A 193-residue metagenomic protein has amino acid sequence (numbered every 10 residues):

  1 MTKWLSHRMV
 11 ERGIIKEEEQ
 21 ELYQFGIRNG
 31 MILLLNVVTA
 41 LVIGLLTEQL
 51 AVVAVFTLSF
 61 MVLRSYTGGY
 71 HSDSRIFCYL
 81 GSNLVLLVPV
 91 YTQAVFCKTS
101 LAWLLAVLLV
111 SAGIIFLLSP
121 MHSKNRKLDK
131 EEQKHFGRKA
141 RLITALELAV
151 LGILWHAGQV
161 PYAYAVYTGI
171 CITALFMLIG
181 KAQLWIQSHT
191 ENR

Functional and structural regions predicted by a protein language model:
K3-V52: Hydrophobic transmembrane alpha-helices
I43-L58, A102-S111: Structural signature of hydrophobic alpha-helical transmembrane segments
F60-S72, S119-L128, K181-A182: C-terminal ends of transmembrane helices
S65-G81, L87-V88, T92: Interfacial aromatic-anchored transmembrane helix boundaries in multi-pass membrane proteins
D73-L84, A102-L108, E131-R138: Cytoplasmic-side transmembrane-helix entry/capping segments in multi-pass membrane proteins
P89-W103, T144-V160: Hydrophobic alpha-helical transmembrane segments in multi-pass integral membrane proteins
H122-A145: Membrane-helix boundary/juxtamembrane motif in polytopic membrane proteins
Y164-L178: Small-residue-rich transmembrane alpha-helices that serve as helix-helix interface/gating elements in multipass
